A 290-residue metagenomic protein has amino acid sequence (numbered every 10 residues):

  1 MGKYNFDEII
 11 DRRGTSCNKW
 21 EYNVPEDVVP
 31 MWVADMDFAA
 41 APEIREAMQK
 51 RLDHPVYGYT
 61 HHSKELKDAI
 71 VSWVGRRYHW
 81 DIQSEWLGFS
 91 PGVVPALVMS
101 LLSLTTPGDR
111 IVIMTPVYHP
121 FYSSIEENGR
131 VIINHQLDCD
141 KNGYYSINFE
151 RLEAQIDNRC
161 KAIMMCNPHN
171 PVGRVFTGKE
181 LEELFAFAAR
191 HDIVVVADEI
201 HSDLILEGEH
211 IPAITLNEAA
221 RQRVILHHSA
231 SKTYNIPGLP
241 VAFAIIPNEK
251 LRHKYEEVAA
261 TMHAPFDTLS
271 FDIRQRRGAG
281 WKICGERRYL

Functional and structural regions predicted by a protein language model:
G2-G92, M99: N-terminal small-domain helix-loop-helix segment of the aminotransferase-like
H62, R223-L290: PLP-dependent aminotransferase class I/II
D81-L87, P107-R110, R159, R221-V224: Short acidic capping loops at alpha-helix termini that bridge into adjacent secondary structure
S103-I125: Conserved PLP-anchoring active-site segment centered on the Schiff-base-forming lysine
E127-I133: A short helix-loop-beta submotif of the ANL/AMP-binding
N128, R190-H191, A220: Helix C-cap/helix->beta junction micro-motif
D138-G208: Active-site phosphate-binding strand-loop segment of PLP-dependent enzymes
